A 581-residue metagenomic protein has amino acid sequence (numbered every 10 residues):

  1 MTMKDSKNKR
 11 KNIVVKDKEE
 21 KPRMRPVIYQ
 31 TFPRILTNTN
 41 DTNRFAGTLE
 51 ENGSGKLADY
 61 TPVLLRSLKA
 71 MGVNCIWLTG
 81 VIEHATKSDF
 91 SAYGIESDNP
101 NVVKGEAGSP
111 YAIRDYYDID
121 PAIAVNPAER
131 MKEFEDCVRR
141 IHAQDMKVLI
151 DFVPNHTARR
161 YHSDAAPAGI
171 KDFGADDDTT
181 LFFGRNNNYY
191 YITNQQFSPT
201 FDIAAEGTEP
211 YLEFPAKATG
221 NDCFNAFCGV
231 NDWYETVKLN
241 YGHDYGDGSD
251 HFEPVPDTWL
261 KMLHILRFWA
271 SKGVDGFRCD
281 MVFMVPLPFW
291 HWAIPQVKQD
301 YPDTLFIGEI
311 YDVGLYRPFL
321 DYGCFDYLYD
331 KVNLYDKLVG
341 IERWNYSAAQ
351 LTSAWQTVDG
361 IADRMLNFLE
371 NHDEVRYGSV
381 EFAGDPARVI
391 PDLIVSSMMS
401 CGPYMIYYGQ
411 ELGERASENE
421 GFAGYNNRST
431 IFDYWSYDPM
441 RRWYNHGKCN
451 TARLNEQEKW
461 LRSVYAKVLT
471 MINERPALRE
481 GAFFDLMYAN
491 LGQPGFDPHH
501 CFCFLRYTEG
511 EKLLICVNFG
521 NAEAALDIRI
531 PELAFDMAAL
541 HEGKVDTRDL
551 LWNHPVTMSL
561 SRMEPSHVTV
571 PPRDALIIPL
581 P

Functional and structural regions predicted by a protein language model:
T2-L149, N155-A166, I170-T179, D232 (+1 more regions): N-terminal structural segment of carbohydrate-active enzymes
D5, T86, V102, N371 (+1 more regions): Loop/helix patches that line or flank the sugar-binding groove of alpha-linked glycan CAZymes
E19-I28, F32, A112, A122-V138 (+8 more regions): Alpha-amylase-like alpha-glycosidases and glucanotransferases acting on alpha-linked glucans and related
P33-I35, I82, D120-I123, P154-H156 (+7 more regions): Short, flexible loop/turn elements at secondary-structure junctions
T37-N40, H84-F90, H156-S163, V285-F289 (+4 more regions): Short catalytic/ligand-binding loop motif for oxyanion handling, primarily in non-cytosolic enzymes, centered on
G276, K544-E564: Solvent-exposed beta-strand/loop surfaces of large extracellular or lumenal domains
M558-P581: C-terminal beta-strand-rich structural cap/linker in extracellular carbohydrate-active enzymes
